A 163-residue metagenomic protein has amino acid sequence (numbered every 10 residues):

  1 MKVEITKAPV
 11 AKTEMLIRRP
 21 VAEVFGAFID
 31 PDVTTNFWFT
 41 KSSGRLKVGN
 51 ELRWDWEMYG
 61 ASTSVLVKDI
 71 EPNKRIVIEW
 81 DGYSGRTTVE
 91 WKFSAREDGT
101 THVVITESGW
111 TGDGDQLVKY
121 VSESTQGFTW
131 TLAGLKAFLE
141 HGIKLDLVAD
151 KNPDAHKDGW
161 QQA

Functional and structural regions predicted by a protein language model:
M1-S43, Q162-A163: Hydrophobic ligand-binding cavity/cleft-lining segments
A8, M58-G60, S84-R86: Glycine-centered tight beta-turn/hairpin loop motif at sheet-sheet or coil-to-beta transitions
K12-T13, I29-L66, N73-R75, L147-K157: Short beta-edge strand/loop motif at the mouth of beta-sheet-based domains
M15, S64-K68, T88-A95: Hydrophobic/aromatic beta-strand elements that line small-molecule binding cavities or substrate pockets in beta-rich
V24-F28, T34, L52, V67 (+4 more regions): Hydrophobic pocket/interface hotspot
E71-I76, D98: Short, conserved beta-turn/loop elements at beta-strand boundaries and strand-helix junctions
Y83-W130, D146-V148: Beta-strand/loop substructures that line and gate deep hydrophobic ligand-binding cavities in soluble
A137-A163: Short, highly charged C-terminal tails/helix-capping segments
